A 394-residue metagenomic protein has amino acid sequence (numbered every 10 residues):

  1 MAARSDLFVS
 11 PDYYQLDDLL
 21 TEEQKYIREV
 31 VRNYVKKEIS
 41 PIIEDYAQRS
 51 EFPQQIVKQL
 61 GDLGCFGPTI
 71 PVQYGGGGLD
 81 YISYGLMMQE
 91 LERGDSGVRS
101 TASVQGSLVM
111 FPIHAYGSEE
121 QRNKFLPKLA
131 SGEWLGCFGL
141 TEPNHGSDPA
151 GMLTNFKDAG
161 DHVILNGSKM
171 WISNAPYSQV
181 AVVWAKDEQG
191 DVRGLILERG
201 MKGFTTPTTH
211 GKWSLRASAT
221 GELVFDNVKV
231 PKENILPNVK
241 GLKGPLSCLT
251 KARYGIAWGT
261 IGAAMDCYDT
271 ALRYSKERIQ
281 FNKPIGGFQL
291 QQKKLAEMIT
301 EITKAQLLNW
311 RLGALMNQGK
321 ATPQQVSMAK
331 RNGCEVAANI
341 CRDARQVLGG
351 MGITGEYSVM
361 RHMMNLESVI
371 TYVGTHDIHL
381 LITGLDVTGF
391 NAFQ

Functional and structural regions predicted by a protein language model:
M1-V98, V104, Y116-Q121, K128-E133 (+4 more regions): Alpha-helical interface subdomain recognition
G64, M88-E92, A185-E188, L197-K202 (+1 more regions): Short Ser/Thr-interspersed hydrophobic loop/turn segments at strand-loop and sheet-helix junctions that line or gate
L79-D80, D148-A150, N174-S178, R216-S218 (+1 more regions): Short glycine/proline-enriched turns and hinge-like loops at secondary-structure junctions
M110-Y116, F138-G139, A150: Flexible, glycine-rich active-site loops centered on histidine and acidic residues that chelate a metal or position
G132-L140: A short, Trp-centered hydrophobic/proline-enriched beta-strand micro-motif
N144-S147, W171-N174, K186, K212-A219: Short Gly/Pro-enriched turn/cap motifs at secondary-structure boundaries
G151-L153, G200-I235: Flexible, small-/acidic-enriched active-site or ligand-binding loops
L153, H162, N166-T206: A short core secondary-structure module
